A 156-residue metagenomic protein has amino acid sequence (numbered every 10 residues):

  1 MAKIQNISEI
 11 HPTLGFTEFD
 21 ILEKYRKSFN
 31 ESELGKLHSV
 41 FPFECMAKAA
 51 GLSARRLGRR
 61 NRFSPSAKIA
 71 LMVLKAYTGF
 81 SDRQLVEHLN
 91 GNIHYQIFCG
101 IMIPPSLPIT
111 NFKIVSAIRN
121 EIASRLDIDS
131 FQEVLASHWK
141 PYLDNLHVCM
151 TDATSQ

Functional and structural regions predicted by a protein language model:
M1-E44: Charged, often Cys/His-bearing segments associated with DNA-binding zinc-finger transcription factors
E31-A70, Y77: Basic, short loop/linker segments at the boundary and entry of helix-turn-helix/winged-helix-like folds
P65-I69, R83, K113-S116, V148: Non-catalytic, well-ordered alpha-helical scaffold segments
A76, N90, N120: Residue-level detection of the helix-turn-helix DNA-binding "recognition helix"
Q84-F98: DNA-recognition alpha helix
M102-Q156: Active-site- or DNA-interface-adjacent structural scaffold in DNA-acting proteins
